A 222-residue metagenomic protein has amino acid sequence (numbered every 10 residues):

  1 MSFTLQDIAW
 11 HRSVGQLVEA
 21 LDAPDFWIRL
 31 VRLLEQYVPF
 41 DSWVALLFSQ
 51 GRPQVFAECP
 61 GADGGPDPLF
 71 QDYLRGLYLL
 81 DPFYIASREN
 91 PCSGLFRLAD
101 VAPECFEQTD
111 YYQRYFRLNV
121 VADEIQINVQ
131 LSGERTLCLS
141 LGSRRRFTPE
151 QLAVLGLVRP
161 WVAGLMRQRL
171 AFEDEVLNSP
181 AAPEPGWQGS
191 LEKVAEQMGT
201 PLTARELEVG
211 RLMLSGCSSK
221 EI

Functional and structural regions predicted by a protein language model:
S2-E150, V154-P160: Regulatory input/activation interfaces that engage signals or partners
S13-L17, V154, S179-S190, R205: Hydrophobic helical signal-relay modules used by sensory signaling proteins
F96-L98, D174-E175, I222: Short, hydrophobic secondary-structure boundary micro-motifs
V154-E175, S219: Signal-transmission/dimerization alpha-helices at domain junctions
M166-G186, K193: Short alpha-helical interdomain "coupling" segment at the junction between an upstream regulatory sensor module
P185-I222: Helix-turn-helix DNA-binding segment
